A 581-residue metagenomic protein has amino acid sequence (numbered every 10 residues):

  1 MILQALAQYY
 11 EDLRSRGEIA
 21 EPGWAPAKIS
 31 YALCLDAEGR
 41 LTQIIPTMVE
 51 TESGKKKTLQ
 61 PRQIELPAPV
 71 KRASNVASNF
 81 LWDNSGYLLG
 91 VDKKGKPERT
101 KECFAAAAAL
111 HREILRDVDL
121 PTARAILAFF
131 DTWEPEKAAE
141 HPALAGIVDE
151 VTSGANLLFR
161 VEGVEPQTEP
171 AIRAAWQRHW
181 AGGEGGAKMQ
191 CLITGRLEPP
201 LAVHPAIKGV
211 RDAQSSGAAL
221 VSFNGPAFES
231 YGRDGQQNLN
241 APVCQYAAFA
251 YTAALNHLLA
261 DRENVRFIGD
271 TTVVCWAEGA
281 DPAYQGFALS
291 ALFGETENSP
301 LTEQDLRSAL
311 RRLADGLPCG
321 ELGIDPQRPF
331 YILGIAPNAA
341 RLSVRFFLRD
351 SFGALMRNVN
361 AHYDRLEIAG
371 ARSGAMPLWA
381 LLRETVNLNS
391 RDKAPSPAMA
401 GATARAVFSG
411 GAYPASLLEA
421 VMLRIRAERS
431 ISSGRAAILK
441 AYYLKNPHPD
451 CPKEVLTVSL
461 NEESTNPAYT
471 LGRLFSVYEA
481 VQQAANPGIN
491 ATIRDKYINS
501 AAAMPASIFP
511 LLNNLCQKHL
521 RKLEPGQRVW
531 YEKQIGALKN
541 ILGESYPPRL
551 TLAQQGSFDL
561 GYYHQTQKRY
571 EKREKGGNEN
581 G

Functional and structural regions predicted by a protein language model:
M1-G183, P226-G581: Conserved phosphate-interacting/catalytic interface
M189: Cys/His-enriched microdomains
I193-L197: Short Cys/His-rich metal-coordination motifs, predominantly Zn2+-binding knuckles/fingers
P200-A202, R341: Short catalytic/ligand-binding loop motif for oxyanion handling, primarily in non-cytosolic enzymes, centered on
A202-L239: Short microdomains enriched in Cys/His and/or Lys/Arg
